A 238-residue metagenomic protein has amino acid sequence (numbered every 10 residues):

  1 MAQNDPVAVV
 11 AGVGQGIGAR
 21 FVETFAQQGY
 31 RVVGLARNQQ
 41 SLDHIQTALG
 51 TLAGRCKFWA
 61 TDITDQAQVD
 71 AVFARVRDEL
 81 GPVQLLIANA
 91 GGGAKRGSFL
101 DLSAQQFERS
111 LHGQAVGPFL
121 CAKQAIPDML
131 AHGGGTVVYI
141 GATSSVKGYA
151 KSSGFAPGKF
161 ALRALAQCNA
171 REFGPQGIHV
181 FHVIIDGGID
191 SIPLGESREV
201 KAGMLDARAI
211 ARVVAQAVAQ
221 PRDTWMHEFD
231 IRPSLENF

Functional and structural regions predicted by a protein language model:
D5-P6, P82-V83, S98, M129-A142 (+1 more regions): Active-site loop of short-chain dehydrogenase/reductase
G14-G16: Conserved glycine-rich cofactor-binding loop
Q28-H44: Conserved glycine-rich Rossmann-like NAD(P)H-binding loop of the short-chain dehydrogenase/reductase
G97-F99, S103-E108: Substrate-binding pocket helix/loop in short-chain dehydrogenase/reductase
A122-K123, Q167: A short, exposed helix-loop element centered on a Lys and neighboring polar residues
T136-A161, A166-Q167, R171-G174, I189: Catalytic loop of short-chain dehydrogenase/reductase
P175-D190, E196-F238: C-terminal helical subdomain
